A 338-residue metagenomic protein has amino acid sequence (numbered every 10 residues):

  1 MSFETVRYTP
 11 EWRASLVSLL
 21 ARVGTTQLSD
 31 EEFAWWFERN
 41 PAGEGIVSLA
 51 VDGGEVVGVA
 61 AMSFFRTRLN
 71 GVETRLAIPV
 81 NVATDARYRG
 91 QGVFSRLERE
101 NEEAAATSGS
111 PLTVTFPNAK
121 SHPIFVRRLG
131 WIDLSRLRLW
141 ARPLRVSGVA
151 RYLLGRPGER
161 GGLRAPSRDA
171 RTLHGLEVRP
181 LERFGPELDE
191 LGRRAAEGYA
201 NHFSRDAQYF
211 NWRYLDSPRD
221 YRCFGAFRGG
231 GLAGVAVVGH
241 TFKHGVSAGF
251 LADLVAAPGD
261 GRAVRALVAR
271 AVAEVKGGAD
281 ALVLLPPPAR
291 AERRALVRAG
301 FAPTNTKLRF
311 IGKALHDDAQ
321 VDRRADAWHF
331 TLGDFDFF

Functional and structural regions predicted by a protein language model:
M1-V57, V72-I78, G155-Q208, G249 (+1 more regions): Short amphipathic alpha-helix that is part of the acyltransferase structural core
E38-L49, G53, G58, V126 (+2 more regions): A short helix-loop-beta-strand connector motif used in the catalytic cores of GNAT acetyltransferases and, in some
G45, T107-S110, R219, G277-A281: Short, high-confidence coil segments that cap the C-terminus of an alpha-helix and link into the following beta-strand
V47-L49, E55-F65, I78, A83 (+2 more regions): Conserved beta-strand in the GNAT
E73-A86, V246-P258: Conserved acetyl-CoA binding element of GNAT-fold acetyltransferases
T84, R89-E103, D260-A273: Conserved acetyl-CoA-binding loop-helix of GNAT-fold acetyltransferases
P111-R164, R213, V237-F338: Active-site/acyl-donor-binding loops of N-acyltransferases
A195-F227: Oxyanion-binding "anion nests"
